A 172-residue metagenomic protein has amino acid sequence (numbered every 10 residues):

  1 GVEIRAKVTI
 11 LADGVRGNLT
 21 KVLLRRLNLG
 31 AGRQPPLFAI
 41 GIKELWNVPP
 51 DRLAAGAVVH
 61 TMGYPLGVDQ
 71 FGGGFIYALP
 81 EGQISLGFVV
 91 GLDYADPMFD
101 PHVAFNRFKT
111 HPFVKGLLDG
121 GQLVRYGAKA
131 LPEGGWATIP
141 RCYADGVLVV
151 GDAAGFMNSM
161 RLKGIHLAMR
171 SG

Functional and structural regions predicted by a protein language model:
G1-D119, G155: Predominantly flavin-linked oxidoreductase catalytic cores and closely associated redox partners
D96-P97, P101-L167, S171: FAD/FMN-dependent oxidoreductases across multiple families
